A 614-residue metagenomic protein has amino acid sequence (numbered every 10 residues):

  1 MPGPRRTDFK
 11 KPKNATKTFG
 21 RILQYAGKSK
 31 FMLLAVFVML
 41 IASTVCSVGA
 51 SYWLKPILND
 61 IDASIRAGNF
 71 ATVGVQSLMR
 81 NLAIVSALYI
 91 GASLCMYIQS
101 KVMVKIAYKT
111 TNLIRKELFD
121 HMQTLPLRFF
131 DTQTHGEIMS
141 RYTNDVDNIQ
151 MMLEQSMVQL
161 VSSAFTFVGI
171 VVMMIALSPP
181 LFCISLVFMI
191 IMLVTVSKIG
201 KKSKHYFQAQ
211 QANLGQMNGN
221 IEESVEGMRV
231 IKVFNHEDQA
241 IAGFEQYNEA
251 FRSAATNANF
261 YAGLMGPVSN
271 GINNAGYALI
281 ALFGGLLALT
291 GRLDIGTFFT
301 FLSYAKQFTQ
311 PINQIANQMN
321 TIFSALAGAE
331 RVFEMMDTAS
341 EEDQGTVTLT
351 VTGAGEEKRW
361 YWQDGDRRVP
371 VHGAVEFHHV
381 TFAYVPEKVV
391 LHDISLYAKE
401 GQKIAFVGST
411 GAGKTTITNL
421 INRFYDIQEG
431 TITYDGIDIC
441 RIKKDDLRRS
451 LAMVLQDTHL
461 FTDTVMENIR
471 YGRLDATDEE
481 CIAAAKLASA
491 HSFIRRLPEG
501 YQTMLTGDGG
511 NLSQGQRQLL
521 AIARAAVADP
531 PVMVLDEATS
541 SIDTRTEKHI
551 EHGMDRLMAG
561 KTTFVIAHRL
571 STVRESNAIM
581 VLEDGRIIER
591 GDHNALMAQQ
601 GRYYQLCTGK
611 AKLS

Functional and structural regions predicted by a protein language model:
M1-S47, D62-I84, Q99-M103, A107 (+9 more regions): Membrane-integrated ABC transporters
P2-K10, Y108, K116-S140, N144-N148 (+5 more regions): Short intracellular "coupling" helices and adjacent cytoplasmic loop segments at the cytosolic face of multi-pass
G20, F31-P56, N81, V85 (+6 more regions): Alpha-helical segments in transporter systems
K28, M32-V45, V85, G91 (+4 more regions): Transmembrane helices of ABC transporter permease
S64-I65, M173-V187, N257-E330, M335-A339: Helix-loop-helix
L127-R128, N144-L153, M157, V161 (+7 more regions): An intracellular "coupling" helix at the cytosolic face of ABC transporter transmembrane type-1 domains
T352-S614: ABC-type nucleotide-binding domain
